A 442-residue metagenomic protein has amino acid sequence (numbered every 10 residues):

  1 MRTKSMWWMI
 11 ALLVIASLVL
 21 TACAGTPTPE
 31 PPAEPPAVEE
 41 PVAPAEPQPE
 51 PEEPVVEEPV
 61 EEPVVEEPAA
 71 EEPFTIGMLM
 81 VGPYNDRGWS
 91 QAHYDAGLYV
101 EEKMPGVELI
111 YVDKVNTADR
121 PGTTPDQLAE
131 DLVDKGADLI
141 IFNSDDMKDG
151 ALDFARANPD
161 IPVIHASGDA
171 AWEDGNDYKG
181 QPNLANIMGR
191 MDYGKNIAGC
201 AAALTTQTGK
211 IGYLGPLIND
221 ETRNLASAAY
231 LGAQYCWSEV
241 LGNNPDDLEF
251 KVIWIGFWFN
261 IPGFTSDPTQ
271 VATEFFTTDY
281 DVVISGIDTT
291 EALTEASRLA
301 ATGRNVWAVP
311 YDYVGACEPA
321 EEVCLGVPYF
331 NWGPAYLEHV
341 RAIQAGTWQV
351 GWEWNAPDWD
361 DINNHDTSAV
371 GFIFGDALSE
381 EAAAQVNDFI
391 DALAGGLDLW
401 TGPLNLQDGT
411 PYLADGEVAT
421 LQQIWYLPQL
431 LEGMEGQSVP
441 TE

Functional and structural regions predicted by a protein language model:
M1-I10: Bacterial N-terminal signal peptides that target proteins for export
S17-A22: C-terminal motif of bacterial Sec signal peptides marking the signal peptidase cleavage site
A24-T26: Bacterial signal peptide processing site
P32, P36, E40-P41: Fungal extracellular Ser/Thr-rich, low-complexity intrinsically disordered regions
E39-E40, E46-E442: A residue-level marker of the well-folded mature domains of exported/periplasmic proteins
